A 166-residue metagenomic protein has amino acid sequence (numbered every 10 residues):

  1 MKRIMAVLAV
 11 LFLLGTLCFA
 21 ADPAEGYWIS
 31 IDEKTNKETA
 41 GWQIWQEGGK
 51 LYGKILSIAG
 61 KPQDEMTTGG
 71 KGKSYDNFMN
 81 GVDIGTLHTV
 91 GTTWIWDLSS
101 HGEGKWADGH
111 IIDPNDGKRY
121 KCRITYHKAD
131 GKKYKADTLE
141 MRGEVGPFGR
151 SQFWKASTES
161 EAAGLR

Functional and structural regions predicted by a protein language model:
M1-I4: Positively charged n-region of N-terminal signal peptides that target proteins for export
V7-T16: Bacterial N-terminal signal peptides
L17-Y27: N-terminal helix-cap/turn-to-beta initiation motif at the start of protein domains
I29-R123, E159, R166: Central antiparallel beta-sheet cores of small beta-barrel/beta-sandwich binding domains
E33-T35, P114, A129-G131, E144-G146: Short polar/acidic secondary-structure junctions
T35-E38, D130-A136, A162: Short, solvent-exposed loop/turn segments that connect beta-strands within catalytic domains and beta-strand-rich
Y120-D130, Y134-L139: C-terminal terminal-subdomain/extension
A136, R142-R166: Edge beta-strand at a domain terminus
